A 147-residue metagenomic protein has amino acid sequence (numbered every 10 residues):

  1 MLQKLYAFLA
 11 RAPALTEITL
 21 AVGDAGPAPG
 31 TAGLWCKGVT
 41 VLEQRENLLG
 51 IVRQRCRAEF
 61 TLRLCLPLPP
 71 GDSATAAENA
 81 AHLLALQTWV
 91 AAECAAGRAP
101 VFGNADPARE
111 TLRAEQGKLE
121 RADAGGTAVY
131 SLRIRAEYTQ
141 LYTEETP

Functional and structural regions predicted by a protein language model:
M1-A25, E43-P147: Charged, amphipathic alpha-helical segments and their flanking helix caps
G30-V39: A short, hydrophobic beta-strand-centered structural micro-motif
